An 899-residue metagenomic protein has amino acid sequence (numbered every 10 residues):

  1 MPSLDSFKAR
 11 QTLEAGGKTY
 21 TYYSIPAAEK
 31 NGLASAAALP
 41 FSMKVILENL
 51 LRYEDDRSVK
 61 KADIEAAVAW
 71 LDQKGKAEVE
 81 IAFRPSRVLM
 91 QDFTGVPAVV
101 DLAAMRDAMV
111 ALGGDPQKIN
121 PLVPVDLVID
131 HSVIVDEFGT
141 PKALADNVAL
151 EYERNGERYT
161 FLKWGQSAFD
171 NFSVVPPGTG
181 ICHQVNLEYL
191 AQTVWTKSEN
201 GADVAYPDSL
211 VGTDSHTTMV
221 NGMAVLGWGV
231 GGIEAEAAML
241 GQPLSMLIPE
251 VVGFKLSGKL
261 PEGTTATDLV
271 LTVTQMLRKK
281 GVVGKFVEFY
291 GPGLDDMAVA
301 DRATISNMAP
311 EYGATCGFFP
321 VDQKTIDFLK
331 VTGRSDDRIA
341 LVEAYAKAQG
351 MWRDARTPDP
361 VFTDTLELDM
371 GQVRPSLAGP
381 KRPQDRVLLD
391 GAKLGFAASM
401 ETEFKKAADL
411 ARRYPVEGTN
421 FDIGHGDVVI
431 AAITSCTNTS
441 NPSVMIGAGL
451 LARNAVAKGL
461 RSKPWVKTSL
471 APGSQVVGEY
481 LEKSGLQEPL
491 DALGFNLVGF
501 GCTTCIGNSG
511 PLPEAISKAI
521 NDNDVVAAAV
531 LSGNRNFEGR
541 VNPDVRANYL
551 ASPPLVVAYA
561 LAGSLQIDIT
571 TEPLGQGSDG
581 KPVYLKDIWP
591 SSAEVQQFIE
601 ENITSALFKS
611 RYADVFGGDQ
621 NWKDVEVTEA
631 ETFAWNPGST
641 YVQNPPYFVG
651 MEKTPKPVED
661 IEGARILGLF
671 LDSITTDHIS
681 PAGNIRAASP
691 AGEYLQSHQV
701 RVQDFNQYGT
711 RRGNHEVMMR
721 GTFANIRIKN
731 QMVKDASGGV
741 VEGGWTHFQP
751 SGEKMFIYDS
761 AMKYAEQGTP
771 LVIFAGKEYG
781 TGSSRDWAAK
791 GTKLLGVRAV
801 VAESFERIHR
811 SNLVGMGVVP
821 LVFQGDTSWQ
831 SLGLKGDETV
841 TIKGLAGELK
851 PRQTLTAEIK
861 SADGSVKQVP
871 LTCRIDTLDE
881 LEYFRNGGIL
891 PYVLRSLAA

Functional and structural regions predicted by a protein language model:
M1-A899: Fe-S-dependent hydro-lyases/dehydratases of central metabolism
